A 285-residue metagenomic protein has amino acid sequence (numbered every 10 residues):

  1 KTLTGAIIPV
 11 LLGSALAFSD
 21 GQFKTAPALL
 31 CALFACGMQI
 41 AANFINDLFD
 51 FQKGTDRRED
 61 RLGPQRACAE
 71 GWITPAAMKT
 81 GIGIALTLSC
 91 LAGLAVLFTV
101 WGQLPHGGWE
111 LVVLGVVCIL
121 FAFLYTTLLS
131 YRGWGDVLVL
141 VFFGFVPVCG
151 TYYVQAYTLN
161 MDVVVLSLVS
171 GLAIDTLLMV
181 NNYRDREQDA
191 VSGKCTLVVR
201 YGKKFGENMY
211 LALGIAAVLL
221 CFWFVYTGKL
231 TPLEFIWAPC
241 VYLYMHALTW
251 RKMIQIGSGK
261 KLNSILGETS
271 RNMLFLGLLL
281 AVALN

Functional and structural regions predicted by a protein language model:
T4-G13, L138-Y152, V199-K203, L266-L280: Small-residue-rich segments of transmembrane alpha-helices in multi-pass membrane proteins, especially helix faces
L12-L33, L91-L111, P147-L168, L219-E234 (+1 more regions): Helix-coil boundary and interhelical linker segments in multi-pass alpha-helical membrane proteins
S19, V139-R186, S192, K204-N208: Functional transmembrane core segments of multi-pass inner-membrane proteins
D20-L48, E110-F123, M161-V180: Membrane-embedded alpha-helical segments that form the functional core of polytopic membrane enzymes, especially those
G37-L62, T176-V198: Acidic (Asp/Glu-rich) catalytic motifs at the cytosolic membrane interface
R58-V100, L197-L230, S270-L276: Multi-pass membrane catalytic core of lipid/isoprenoid biosynthesis enzymes
R66-T158: Intramembrane alpha-helical segments
K229-N285: Extended hydrophobic alpha-helices typical of membrane-associated regions
